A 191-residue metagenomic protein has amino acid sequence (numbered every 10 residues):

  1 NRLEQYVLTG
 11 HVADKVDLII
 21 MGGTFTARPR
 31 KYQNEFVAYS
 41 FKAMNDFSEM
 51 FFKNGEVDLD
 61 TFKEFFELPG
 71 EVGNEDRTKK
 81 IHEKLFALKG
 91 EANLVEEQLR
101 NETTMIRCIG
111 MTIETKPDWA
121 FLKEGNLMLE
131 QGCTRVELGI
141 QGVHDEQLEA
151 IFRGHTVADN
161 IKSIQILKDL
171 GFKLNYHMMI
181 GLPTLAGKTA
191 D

Functional and structural regions predicted by a protein language model:
E4: N-terminal phosphate-binding caps/lids of nucleotide- and nucleic-acid-binding domains
L8-V12, E102: Surface-exposed acidic, glycine-flexible loop patches that form ligand/cofactor-binding and adhesion interfaces
G23-K42, G55-N175, M179-D191: Conserved non-cysteine loop/helix-boundary elements of the Radical SAM core domain that shape
N45: A surface/extracellular/periplasmic glyco- and lipid-processing/surface-interacting theme
M50-N54: Flexible, glycine/charged-enriched surface loops at secondary-structure junctions
